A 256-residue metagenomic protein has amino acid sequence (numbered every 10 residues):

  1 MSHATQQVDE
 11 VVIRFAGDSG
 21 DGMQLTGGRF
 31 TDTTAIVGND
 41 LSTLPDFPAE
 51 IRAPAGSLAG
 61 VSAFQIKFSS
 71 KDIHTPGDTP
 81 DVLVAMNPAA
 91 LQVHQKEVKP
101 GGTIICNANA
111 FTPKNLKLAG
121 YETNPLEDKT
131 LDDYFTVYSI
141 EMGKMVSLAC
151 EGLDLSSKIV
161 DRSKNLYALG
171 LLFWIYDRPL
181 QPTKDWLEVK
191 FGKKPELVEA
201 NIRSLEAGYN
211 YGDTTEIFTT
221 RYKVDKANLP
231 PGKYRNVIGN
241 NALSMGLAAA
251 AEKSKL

Functional and structural regions predicted by a protein language model:
M1-K255: Active-site cofactor/cluster-binding pocket
